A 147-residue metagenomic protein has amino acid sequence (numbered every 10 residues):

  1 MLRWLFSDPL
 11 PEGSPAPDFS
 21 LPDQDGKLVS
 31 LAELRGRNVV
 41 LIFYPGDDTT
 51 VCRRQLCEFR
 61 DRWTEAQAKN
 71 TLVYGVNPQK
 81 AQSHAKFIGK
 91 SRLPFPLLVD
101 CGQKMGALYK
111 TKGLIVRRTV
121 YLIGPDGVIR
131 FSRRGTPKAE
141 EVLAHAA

Functional and structural regions predicted by a protein language model:
M1-A147: Chalcogenol-based redox active-site neighborhoods
